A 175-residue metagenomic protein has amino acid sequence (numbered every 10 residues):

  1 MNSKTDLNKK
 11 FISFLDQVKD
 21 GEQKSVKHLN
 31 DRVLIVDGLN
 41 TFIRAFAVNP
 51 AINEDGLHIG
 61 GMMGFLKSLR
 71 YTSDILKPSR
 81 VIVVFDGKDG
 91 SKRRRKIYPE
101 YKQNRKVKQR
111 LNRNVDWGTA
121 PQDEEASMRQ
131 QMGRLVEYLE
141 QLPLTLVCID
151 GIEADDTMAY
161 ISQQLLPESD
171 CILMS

Functional and structural regions predicted by a protein language model:
N2-V18, S25-M174: Noncatalytic, basic helical substrate-engagement surface that gates or grips nucleic-acid strands
